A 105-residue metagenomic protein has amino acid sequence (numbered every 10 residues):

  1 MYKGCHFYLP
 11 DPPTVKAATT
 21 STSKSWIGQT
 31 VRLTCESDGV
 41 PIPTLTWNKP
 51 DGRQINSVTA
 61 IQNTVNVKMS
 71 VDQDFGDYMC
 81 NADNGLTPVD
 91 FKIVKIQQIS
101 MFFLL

Functional and structural regions predicted by a protein language model:
M1, W26-T30, V40-I42, V58-A60 (+2 more regions): Solvent-exposed loop/turn motifs of extracellular immunoglobulin-like beta-sandwich domains
M1-P13, M79-F102: Extracellular/luminal immunoglobulin-like beta-sandwich modules
A17-T20, T64-N66: Short structured motifs
T19-S25, R32: Short beta-strand segments of immunoglobulin-like
D38-P50: Solvent-exposed loop segments of extracellular immunoglobulin-like
W47, T59-I61, F91-K95: Short cysteine/histidine-rich zinc-coordinating motifs and their immediately flanking basic loops
K49-V67: Surface-exposed, flexible coil segments in extracellular/virion-facing regions
